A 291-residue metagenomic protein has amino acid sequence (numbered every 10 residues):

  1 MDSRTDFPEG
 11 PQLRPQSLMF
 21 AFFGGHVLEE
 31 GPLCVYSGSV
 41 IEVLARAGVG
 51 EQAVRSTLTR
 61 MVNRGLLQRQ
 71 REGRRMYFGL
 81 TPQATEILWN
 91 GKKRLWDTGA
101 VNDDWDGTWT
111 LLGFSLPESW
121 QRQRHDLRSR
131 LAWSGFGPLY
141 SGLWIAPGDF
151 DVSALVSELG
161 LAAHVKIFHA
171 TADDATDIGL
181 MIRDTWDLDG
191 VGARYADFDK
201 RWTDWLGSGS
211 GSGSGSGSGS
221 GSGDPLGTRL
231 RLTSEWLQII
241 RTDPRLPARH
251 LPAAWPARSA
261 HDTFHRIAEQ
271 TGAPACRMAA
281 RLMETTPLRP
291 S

Functional and structural regions predicted by a protein language model:
M1-L28: Short alpha-helical segments that sit at the start of domains
E30-V43: Short acidic, hydrophobic short linear motifs in intrinsically disordered regions
T57-G65: Basic amphipathic alpha-helical segments that dock to polyanions
R71-Y77: Short, Lys/Arg-rich nucleic-acid/phosphate-binding segment
K93-F136: Amphipathic alpha-helical dimerization/coiled-coil segments that flank or bridge DNA-binding/regulatory modules
E118-S208: Mid-protein regulatory/catalytic core that forms ligand/cofactor-binding pockets and protein-protein interaction
G179-S291: C-terminal regulatory/effector modules of DNA-binding transcriptional regulators
